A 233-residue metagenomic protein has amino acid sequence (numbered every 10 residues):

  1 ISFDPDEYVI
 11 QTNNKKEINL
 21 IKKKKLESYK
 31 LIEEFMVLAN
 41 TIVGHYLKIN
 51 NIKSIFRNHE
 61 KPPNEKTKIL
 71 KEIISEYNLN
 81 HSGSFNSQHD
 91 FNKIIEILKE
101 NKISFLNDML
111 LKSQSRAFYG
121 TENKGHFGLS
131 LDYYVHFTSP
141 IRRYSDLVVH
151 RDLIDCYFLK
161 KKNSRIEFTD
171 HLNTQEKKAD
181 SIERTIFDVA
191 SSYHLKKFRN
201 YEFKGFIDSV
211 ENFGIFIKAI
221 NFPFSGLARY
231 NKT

Functional and structural regions predicted by a protein language model:
I1-T233: Electropositive polyanion-binding surfaces
